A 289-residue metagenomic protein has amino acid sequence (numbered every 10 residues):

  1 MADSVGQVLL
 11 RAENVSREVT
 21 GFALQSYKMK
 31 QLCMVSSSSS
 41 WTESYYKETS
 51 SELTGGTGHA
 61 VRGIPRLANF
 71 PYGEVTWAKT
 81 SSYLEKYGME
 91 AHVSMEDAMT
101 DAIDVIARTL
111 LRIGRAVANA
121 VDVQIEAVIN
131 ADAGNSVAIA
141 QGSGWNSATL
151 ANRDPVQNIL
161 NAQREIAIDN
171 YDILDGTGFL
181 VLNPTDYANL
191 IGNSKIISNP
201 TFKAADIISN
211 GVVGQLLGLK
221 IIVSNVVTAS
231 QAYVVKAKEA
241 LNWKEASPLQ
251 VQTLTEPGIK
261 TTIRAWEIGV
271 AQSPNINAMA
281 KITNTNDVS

Functional and structural regions predicted by a protein language model:
M1-F22, S26-Y27, M99, V121-I125 (+2 more regions): Short, Lys/Arg-rich flexible segments
A2-L10, W41-T49, A78, N193-S289: Sequence/fold signature of self-assembling virion shell proteins
R11, S94-E96, V181-D186, K236 (+1 more regions): Helix N-cap / beta->alpha transition motif
E13-Q31, N158-Q163, A232, A237-L249: Short, Φ-rich (hydrophobic/aromatic) sequence segments
V15-Y87: Assembly/oligomerization interface modules of large self-assembling protein complexes
G55-G56, D101-A102, N189-G192, Q272-P274: Short helix/loop capping segments that flank catalytic or ligand/cofactor-binding pockets
V75-V137, L180, I221, T255-A271: Long, contiguous amphipathic alpha-helices that act as assembly "spine/axial" helices in icosahedral shell and virion
N135-D206: Extended, solvent-exposed, turn-rich assembly/linker loops in the middle of proteins
